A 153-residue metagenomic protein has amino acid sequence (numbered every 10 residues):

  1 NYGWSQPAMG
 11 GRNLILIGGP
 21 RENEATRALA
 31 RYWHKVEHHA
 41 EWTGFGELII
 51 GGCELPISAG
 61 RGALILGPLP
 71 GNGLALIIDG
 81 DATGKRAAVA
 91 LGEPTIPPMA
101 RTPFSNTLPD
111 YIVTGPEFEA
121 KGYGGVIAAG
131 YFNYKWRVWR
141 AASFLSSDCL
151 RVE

Functional and structural regions predicted by a protein language model:
N1-E153: Solvent-exposed alpha-helical segments and adjacent loops that form catalytic or protein-interaction surfaces
